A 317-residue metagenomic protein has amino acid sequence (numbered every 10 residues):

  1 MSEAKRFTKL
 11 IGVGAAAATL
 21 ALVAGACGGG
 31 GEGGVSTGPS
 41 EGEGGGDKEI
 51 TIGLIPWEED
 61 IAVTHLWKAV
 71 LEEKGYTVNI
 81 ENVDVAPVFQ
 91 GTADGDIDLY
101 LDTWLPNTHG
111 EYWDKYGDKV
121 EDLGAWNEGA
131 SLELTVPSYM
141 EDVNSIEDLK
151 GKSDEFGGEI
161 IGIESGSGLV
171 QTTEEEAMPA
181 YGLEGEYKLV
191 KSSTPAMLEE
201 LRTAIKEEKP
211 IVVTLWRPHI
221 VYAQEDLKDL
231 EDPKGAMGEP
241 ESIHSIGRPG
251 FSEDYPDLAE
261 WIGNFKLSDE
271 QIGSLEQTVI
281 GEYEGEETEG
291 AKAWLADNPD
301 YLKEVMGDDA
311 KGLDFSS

Functional and structural regions predicted by a protein language model:
A21-A26: C-terminal motif of bacterial Sec signal peptides marking the signal peptidase cleavage site
C27-K48: Short, low-complexity, disordered segments immediately C-terminal to signal peptides in bacterial exported proteins
G46-E59, Y76-E81, G157-I161, I262: Short, well-ordered beta-strand elements
W57-E58, N79-G91, K188-E200: Short helix-initiation/N-cap motifs at beta->coil->alpha
W67-K74, E155-Y187: Ligand-binding cleft/hinge of the Venus flytrap
I97-L101, G168-G235: Ligand-binding pocket segment of bilobal, Venus flytrap-like solute-binding proteins
D118-G166: A conserved helix-loop-strand patch within extracytoplasmic ligand-binding domains of the periplasmic binding
S131-E141, E241-P256, Q277-T278: A bilobed periplasmic-binding-protein/Venus flytrap-type ligand-binding module shared by bacterial periplasmic
